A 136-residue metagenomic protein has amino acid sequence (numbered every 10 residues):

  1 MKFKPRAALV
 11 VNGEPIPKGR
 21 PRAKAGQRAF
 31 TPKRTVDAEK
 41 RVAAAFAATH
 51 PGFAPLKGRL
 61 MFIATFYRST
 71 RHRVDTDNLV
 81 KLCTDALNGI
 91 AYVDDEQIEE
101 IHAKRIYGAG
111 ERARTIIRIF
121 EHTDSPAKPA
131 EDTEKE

Functional and structural regions predicted by a protein language model:
M1-E136: Acidic, proline/glycine-enriched N-terminal capping motif
